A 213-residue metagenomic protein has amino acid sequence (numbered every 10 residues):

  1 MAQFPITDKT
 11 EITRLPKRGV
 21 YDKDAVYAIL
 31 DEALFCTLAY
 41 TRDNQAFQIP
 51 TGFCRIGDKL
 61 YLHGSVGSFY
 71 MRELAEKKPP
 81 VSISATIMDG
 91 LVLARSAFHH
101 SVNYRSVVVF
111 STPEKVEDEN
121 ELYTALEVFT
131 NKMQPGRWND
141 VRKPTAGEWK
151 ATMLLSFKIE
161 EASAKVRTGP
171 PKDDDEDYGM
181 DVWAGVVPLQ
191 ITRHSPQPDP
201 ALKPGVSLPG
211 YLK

Functional and structural regions predicted by a protein language model:
M1-T10, E117, E121-K213: C-terminal edge-of-domain segments
F4-Y61: An N-terminal domain-cap segment
A33-C36, K78-P80, T152-L154: Short, surface-exposed beta-edge/turn micro-motifs
T37-Y40, R95-A97, P113-D118, W138-T145: Short helix-to-loop capping/linker segments positioned immediately adjacent to catalytic or ligand/cofactor-binding
Y40-R42, G64, A85-I87, P113-K115 (+1 more regions): Short, structured patches in soluble enzyme cores that scaffold and shape functional sites
K59, P80, S106, T112 (+2 more regions): Structural motif
L60-G64, L155-S156: A generic structural motif
G67-V128: Short, structured beta-strand-loop surface elements
